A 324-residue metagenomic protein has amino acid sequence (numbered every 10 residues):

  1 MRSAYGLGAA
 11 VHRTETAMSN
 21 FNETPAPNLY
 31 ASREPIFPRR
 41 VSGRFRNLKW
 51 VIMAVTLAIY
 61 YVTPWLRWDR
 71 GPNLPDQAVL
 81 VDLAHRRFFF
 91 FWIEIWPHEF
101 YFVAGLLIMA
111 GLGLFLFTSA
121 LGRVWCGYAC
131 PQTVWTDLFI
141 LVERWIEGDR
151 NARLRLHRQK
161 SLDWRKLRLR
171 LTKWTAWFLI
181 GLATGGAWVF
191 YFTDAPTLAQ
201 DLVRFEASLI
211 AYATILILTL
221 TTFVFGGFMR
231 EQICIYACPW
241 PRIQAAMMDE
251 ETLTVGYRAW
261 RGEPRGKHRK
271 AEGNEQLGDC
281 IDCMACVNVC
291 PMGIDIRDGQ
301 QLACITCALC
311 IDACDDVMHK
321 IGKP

Functional and structural regions predicted by a protein language model:
M1-R2, M18: Accessible peptide chain termini
R2-G8: Extreme N-terminal basic, low-complexity initiation segments that serve as generic localization/processing leaders
V11-P264, I311: Membrane-embedded alpha-helical bundles of multi-pass integral membrane proteins
T118-T133, F225-P241, K270-M318: Cysteine-centered iron-sulfur cluster-binding motifs in ferredoxin-type domains/subunits of redox enzymes
V255, I321-P324: Membrane-interfacial segments at transmembrane helix termini in multi-pass membrane proteins
G266-H268: Short, charged, solvent-exposed linker or helix-capping segments at domain edges/interfaces that act as flexible hinges
